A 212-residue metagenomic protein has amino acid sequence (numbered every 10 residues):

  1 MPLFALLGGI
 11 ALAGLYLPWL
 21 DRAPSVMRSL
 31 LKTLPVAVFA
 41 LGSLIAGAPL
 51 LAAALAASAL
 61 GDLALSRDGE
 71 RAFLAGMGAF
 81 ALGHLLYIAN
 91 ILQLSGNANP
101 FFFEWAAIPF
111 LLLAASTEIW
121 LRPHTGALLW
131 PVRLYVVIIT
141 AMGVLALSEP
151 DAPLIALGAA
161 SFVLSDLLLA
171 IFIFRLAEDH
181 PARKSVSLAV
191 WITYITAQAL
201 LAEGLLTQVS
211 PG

Functional and structural regions predicted by a protein language model:
M1-G212: Polytopic alpha-helical membrane-helix bundles and their juxtamembrane interface segments in multi-pass membrane
